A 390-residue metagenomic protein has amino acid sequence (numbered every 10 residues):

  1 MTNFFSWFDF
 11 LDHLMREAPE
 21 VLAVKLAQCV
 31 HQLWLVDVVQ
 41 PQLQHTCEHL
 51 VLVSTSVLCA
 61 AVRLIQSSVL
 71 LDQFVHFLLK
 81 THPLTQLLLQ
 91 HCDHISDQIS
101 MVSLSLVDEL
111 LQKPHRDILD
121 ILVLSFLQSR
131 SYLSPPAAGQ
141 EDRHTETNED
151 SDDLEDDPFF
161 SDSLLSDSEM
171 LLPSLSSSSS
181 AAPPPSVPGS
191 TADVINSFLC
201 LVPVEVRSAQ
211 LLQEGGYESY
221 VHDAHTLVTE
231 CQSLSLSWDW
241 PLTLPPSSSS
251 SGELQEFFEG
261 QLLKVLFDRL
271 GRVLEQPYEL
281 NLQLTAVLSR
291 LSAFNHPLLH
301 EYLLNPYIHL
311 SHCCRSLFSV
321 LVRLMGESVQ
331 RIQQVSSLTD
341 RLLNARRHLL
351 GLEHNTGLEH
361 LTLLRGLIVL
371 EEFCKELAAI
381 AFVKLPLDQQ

Functional and structural regions predicted by a protein language model:
D12-Q390: Eukaryotic scaffolding regions of large macromolecular assemblies
